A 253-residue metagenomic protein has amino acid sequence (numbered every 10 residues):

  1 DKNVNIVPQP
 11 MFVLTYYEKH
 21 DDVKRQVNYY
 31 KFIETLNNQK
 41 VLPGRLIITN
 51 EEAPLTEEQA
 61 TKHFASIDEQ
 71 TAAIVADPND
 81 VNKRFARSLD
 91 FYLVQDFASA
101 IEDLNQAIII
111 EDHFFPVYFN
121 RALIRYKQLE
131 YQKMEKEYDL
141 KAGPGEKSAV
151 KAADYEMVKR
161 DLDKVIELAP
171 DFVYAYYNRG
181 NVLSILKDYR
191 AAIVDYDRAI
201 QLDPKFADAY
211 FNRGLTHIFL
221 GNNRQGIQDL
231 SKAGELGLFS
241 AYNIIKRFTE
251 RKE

Functional and structural regions predicted by a protein language model:
D1-A65, Q70, I74: Lumenal/extracellular ectodomains and adaptor appendage modules of the eukaryotic vesicle/secretory system
I48-E253: Alpha-helical tetratricopeptide repeat
